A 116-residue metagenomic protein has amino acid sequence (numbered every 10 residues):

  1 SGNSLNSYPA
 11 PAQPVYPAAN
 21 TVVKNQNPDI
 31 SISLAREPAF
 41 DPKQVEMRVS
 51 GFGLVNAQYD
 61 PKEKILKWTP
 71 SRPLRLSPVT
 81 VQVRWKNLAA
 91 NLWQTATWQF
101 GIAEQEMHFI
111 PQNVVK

Functional and structural regions predicted by a protein language model:
G2-K43, A96-K116: N-terminal non-catalytic regions of secreted/periplasmic and cell-surface proteins
P17-A19, M47, Y59: Hydrophobic/anchoring residues in structured secondary elements
N27-G51, P61-Q94: Extracytoplasmic/surface-exposed domains of secreted proteins that mediate cell-envelope carbohydrate/peptidoglycan
L54-Q58: Short, surface-exposed loop motifs enriched in S/T, G, D/E and P with embedded aromatic residues
Y59-D60, Q99: Residue-level structural signal for beta-strand termini and adjacent loop
